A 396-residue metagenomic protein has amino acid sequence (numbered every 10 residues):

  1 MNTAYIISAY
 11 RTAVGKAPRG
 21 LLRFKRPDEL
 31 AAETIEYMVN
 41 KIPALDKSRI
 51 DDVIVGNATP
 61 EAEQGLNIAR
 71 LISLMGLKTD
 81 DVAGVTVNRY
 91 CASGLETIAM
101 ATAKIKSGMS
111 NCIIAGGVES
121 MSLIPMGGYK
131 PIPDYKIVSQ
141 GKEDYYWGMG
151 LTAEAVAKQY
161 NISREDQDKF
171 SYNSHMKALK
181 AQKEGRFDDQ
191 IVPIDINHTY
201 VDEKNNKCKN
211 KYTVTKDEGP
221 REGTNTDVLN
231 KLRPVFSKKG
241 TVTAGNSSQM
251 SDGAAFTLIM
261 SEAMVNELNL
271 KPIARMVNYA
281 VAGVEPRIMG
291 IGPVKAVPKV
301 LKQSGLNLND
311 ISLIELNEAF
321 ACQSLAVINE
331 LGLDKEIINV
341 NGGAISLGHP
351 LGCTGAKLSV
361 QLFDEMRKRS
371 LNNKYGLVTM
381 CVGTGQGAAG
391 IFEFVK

Functional and structural regions predicted by a protein language model:
M1-P27, T224-I291, K302, V360 (+2 more regions): Condensing-enzyme catalytic core mediating Claisen C-C bond formation in acyl metabolism
R11-A13, F24, D28-E33, A44 (+3 more regions): N-terminal extracellular/periplasmic Venus flytrap/periplasmic-binding protein-like
R23-I113, V118-K136, I191-V214, R287-I288 (+1 more regions): Conserved beta-ketoacyl condensing-enzyme motif
K25, N57-N111, I132, D144-L151 (+3 more regions): Conserved catalytic cysteine-centered active-site region of acyl-thioester-dependent Claisen-condensing enzymes
P27-P43, I68-I72, T97, M149-V156 (+5 more regions): Short, well-ordered amphipathic alpha-helical segments that serve as non-catalytic structural scaffolds within diverse
V87-V118, A157-F187, F256-A263, I328 (+2 more regions): Active-site-proximal alpha-helical scaffold in enzymes
Q190, V277-S346: Active-site pocket-lining segment
